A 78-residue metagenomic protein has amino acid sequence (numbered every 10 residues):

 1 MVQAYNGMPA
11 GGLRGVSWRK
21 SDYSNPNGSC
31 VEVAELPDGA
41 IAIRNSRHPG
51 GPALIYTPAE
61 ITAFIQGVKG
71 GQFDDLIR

Functional and structural regions predicted by a protein language model:
M1-C30: N-terminal first-folded block
G7-P9, L13, A53-I55, A63: Alpha-helical interaction segments
L13, P49, G71: Residue-level signal for pocket-adjacent positions within structured domains
V16-S17, I41, Q66: Short alpha-helical segments used as structural interaction elements across diverse proteins
S21-A59, R78: A short, structured beta-strand/loop element
Y56-R78: Mixed-charge, Lys/Arg-enriched low-complexity segments
